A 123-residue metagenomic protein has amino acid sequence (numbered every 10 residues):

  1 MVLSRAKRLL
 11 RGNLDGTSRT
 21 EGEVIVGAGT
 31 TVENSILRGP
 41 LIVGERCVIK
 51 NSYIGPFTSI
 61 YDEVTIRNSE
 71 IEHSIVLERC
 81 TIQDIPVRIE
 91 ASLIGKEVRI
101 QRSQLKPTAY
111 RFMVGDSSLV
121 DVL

Functional and structural regions predicted by a protein language model:
M1-L123: Left-handed beta-helix
